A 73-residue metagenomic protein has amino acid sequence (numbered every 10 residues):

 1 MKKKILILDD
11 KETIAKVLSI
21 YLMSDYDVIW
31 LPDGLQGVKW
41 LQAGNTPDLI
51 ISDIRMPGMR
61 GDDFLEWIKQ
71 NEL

Functional and structural regions predicted by a protein language model:
M1-L6, E12: Non-catalytic signal-transmission and effector/linker regions of two-component phosphorelay proteins
K4, D27, T46-D48: Structural signature of beta-strand start/N-cap positions in the alpha/beta core of ABC transporter nucleotide-binding
L8-D9, L31, I50: Conserved sequence signature across two-component system core domains
E12-I29: Two-component/phosphorelay signaling modules centered on CheY-like receiver
D33-Q36, R60-D63: Acidic catalytic/metal-coordinating carboxylates
Q42-N45, W67-L73: Conserved phosphotransfer cores of two-component systems
D53: Active-site residues of response regulator receiver
M56: Receiver (REC) domain active-site loop signature in two-component systems and cognate sites in sensor histidine kinases
